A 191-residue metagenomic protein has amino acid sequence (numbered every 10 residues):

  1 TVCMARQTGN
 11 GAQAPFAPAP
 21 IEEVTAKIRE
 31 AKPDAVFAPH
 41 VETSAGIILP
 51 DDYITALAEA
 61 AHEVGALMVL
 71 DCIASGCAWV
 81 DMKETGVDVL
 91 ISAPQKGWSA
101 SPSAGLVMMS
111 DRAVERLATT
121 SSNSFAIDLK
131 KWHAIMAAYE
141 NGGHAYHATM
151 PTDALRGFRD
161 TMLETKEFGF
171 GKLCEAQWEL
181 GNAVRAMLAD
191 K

Functional and structural regions predicted by a protein language model:
T1, M187-K191: Short, intrinsically disordered, charge-balanced linker/junction segments flanking boundaries in proteins
T1-G11: Active-site cofactor/substrate anionic-group-binding motifs, chiefly glycine- and Lys/Arg-rich phosphate-binding loops
C3-A5, F37-H40, V69, S92-A93 (+1 more regions): Short beta-strand segments
A14-G76, V89: Active-site phosphate-binding strand-loop segment of PLP-dependent enzymes
I47-I48, A78-V80, S101-P102: Short glycine-/acidic-enriched loop or helix-start segments at secondary-structure transitions that form or flank
K83-Q95: Conserved active-site segment immediately N-terminal to the catalytic lysine that forms the internal aldimine
Q95-R185: Active-site C-terminal subdomain of aminotransferase-like
